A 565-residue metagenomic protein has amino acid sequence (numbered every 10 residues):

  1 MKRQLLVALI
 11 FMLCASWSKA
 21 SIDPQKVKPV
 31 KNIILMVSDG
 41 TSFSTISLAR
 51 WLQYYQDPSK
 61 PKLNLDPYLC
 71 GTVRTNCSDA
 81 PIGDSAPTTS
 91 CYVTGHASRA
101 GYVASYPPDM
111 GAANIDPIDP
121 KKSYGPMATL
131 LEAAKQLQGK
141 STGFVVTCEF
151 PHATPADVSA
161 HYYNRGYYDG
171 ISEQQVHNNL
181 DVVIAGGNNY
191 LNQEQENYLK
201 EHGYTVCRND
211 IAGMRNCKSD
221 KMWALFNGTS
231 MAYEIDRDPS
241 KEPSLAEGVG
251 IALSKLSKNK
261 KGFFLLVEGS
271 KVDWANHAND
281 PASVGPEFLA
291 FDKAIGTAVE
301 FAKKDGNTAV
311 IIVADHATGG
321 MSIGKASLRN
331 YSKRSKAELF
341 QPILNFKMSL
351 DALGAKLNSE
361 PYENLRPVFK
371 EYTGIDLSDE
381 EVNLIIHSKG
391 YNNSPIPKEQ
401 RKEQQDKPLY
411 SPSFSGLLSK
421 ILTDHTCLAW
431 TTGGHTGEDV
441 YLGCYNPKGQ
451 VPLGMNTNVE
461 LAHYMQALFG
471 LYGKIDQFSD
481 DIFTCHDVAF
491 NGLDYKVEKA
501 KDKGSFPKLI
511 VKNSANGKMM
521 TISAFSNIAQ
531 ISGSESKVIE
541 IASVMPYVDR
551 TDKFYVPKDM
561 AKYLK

Functional and structural regions predicted by a protein language model:
Q4-L13: Sec-dependent N-terminal signal peptides
A15-S18: N-terminal signal peptide c-region/cleavage motif recognized by signal peptidases
A20-K26: Cleaved targeting-peptide boundary
K28-G40, S44-T45, R50, K122-L137: Active-site-adjacent structural elements in enzyme catalytic domains
V30-N32, T41-S47, W51-T94, R99 (+2 more regions): A post-motif C-terminal structural segment
L35-M36, F144, I312: Structural beta-sheet core signal
H96-L180, G187: Extracytoplasmic mature domains of secreted/periplasmic and thylakoid-lumen proteins
